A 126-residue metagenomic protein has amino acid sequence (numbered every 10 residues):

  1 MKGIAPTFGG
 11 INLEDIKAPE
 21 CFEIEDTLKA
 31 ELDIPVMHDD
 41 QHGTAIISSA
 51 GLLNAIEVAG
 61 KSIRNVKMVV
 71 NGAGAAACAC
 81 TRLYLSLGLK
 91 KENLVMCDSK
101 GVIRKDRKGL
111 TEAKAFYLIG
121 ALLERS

Functional and structural regions predicted by a protein language model:
M1-V66: Glycine/serine-rich phosphate-binding loop and adjoining beta1-alpha1 elements at the start of nucleotide-handling
H42, I46-S126: Glycine-rich phosphate/diphosphate-binding loop of Rossmann-like nucleotide-binding domains
